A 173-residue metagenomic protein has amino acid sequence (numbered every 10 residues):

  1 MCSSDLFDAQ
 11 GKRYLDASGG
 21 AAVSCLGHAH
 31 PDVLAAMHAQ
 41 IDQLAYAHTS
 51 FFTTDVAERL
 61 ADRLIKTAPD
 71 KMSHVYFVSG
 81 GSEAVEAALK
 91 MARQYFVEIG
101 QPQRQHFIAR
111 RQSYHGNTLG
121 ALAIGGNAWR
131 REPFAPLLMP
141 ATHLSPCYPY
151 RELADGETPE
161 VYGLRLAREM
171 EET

Functional and structural regions predicted by a protein language model:
M1-S3: Short, small-residue-biased leader/transition segments that mark boundaries at the very start of proteins
D5, Y14, Y46, Y76 (+4 more regions): Sequence-level detector for tyrosine residue identity
D8-Q10: Residue-level recognition of short loop/turn positions
R13-P102, H106-I108: Glycine-rich loop-to-alpha-helix module at the N-terminal edge of alpha/beta enzyme cores
R111-T173: PLP-dependent aminotransferase-class I/II
